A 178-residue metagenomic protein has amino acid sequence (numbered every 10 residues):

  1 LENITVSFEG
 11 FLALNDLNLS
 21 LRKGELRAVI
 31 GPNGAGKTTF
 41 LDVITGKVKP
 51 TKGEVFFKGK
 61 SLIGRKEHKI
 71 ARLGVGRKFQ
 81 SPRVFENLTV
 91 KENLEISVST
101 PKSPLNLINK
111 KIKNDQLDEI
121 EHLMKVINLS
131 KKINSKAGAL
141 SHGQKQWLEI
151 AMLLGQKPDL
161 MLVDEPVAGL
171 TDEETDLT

Functional and structural regions predicted by a protein language model:
L1-T178: Glycine-rich phosphate-binding loops of nucleotide-dependent enzymes
